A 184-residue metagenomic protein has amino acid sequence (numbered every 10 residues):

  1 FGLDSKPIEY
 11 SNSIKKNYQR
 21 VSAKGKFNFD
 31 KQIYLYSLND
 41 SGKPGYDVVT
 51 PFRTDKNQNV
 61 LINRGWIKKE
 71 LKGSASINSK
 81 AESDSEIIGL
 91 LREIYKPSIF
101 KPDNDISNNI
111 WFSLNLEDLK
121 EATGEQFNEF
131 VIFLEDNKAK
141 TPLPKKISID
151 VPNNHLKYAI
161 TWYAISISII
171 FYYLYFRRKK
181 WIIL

Functional and structural regions predicted by a protein language model:
F1-N12, K16-L184: Surface-exposed, charge/polar-rich loops and edge strands
